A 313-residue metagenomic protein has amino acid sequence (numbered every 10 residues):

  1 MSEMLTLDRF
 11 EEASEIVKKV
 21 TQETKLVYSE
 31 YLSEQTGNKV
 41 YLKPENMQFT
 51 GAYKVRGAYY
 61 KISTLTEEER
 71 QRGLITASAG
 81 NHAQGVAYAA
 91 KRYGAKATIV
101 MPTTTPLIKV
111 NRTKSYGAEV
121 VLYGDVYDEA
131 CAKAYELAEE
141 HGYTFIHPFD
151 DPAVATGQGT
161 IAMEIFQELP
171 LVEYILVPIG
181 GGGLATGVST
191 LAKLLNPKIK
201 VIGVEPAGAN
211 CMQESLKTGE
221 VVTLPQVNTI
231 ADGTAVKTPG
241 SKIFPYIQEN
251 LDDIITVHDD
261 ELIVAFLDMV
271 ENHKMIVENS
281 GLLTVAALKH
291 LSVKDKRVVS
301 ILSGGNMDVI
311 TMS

Functional and structural regions predicted by a protein language model:
M1-S313: PLP-dependent amino-acid enzyme catalytic core
